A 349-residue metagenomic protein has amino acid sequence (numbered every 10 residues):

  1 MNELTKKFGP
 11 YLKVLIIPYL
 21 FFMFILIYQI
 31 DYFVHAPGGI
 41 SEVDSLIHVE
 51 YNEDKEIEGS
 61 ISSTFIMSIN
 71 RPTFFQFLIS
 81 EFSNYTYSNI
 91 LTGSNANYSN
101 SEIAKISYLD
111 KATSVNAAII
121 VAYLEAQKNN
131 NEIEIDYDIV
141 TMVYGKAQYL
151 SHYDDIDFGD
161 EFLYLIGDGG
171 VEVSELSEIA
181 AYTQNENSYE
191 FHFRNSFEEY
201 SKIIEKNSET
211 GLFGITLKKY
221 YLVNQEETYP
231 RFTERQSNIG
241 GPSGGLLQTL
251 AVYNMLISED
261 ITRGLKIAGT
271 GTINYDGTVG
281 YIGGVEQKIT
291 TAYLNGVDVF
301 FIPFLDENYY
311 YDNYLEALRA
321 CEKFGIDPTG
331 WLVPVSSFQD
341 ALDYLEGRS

Functional and structural regions predicted by a protein language model:
M1-G9: N-terminal Lys/Arg-rich, disordered targeting/topogenic segments
P10-I30: Hydrophobic membrane-insertion alpha-helices, especially the h-region of bacterial N-terminal signal peptides
I40-I57, S62-S68, S88, Y98-G145 (+3 more regions): PDZ/PDZ-like peptide-tail recognition elements
Y98-K111, Q148, G167, F232-S243 (+2 more regions): Second-shell loop/turn segments in exported
A117-S174, T278-G283, N295, F304: PDZ/PDZ-like domain segments forming the peptide/carboxylate-binding groove, activating on the N-terminal beta-strands
D168-T183, Y309-D312: Short, Lys/Arg- and Gly-enriched loop/turn segments at beta-strand edges
S177-K219, A320-D340, Y344-R348: PDZ-domain C-terminal substructure recognizer with occasional recognition of PDZ-binding tails
L246-L250, N254-M255, D260, I267 (+1 more regions): Glycine- and Gly-Pro-enriched alpha-helical subdomains that act as flexible, kink-prone "lid/hinge" or packing modules
